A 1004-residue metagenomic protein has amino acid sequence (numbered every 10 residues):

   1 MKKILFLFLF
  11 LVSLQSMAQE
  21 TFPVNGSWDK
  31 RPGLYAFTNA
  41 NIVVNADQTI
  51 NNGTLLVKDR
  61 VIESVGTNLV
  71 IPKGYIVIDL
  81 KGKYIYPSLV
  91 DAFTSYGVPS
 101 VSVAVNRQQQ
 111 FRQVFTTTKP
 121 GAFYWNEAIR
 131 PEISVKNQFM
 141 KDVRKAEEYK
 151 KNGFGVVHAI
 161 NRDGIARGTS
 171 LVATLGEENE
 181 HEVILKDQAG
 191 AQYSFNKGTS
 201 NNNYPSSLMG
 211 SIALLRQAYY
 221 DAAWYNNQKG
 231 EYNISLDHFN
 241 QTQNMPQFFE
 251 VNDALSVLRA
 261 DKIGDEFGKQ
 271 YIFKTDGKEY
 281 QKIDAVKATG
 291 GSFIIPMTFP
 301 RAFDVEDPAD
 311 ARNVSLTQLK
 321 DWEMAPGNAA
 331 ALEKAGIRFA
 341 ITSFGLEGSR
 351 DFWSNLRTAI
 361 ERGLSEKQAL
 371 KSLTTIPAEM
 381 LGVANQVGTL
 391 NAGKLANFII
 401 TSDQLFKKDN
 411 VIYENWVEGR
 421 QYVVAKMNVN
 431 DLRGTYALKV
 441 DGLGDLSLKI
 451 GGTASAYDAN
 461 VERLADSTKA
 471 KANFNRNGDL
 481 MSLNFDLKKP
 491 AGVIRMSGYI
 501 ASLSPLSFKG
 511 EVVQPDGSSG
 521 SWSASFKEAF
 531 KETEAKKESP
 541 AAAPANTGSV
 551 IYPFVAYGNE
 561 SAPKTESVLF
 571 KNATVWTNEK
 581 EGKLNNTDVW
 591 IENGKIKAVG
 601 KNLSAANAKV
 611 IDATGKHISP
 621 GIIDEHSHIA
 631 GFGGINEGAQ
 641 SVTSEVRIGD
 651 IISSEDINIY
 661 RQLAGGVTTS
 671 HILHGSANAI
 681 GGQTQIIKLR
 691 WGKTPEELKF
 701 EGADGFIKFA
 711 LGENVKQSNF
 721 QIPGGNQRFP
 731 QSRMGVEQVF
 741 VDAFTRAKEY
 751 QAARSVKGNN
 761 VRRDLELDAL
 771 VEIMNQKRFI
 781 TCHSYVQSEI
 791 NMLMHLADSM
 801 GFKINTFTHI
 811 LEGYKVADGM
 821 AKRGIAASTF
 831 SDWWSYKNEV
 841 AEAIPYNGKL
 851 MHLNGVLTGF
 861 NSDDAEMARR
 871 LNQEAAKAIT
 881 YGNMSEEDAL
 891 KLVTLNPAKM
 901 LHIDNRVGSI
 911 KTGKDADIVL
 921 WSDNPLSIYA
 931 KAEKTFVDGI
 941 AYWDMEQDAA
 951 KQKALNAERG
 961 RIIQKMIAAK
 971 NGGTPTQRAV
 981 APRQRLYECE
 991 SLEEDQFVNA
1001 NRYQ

Functional and structural regions predicted by a protein language model:
M1-V24: Bacterial Sec-dependent N-terminal signal peptides
E20-P23, S27-D29, G33-L34, I42 (+4 more regions): Histidine-rich, glycine-flanked metal-binding segment
G33-Y35, I71-K136, K151, V568 (+1 more regions): Replace "His-x-His-based motif
F37-A40, M427-K449, S455-D466, A472 (+4 more regions): Tryptophan-anchored aromatic micro-motifs
A40, L395-N428, A573, D915-L955: C-terminal cap of metal-dependent C-N hydrolases
F93, K439-S447, D479-F554: Beta-sheet ligand-binding and adhesion/scaffold domains
Q109-G121, E132, P296-T401, N559 (+6 more regions): His/Asp/Glu-enriched, well-ordered alpha-helical/loop segment that forms or immediately abuts the divalent-metal
K141-Y280, V411, V417, A501-S507 (+6 more regions): Polyanionic/metal-chelating signatures
